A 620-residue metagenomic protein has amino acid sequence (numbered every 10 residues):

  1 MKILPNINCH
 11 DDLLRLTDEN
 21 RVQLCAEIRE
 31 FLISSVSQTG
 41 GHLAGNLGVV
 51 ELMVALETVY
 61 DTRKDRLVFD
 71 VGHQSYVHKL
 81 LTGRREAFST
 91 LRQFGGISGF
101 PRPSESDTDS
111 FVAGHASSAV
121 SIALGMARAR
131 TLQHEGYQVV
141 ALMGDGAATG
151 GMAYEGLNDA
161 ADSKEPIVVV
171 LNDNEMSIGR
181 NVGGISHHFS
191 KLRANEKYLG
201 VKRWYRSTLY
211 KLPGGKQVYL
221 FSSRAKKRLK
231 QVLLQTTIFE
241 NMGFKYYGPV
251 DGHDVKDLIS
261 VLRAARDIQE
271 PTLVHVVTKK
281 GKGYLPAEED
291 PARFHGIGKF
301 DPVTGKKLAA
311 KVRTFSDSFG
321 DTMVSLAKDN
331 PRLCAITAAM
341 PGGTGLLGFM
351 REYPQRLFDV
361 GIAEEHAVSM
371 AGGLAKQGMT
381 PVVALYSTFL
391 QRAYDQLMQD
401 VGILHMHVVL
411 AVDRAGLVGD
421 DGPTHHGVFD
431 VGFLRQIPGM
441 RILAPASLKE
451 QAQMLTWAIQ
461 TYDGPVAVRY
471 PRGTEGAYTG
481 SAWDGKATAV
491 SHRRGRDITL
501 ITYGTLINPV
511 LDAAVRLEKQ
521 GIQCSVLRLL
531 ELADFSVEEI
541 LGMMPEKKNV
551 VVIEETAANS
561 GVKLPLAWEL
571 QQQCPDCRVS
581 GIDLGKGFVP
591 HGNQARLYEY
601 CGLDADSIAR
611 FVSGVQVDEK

Functional and structural regions predicted by a protein language model:
M1-L81, E240, F244-Y246, D251-L258 (+1 more regions): N-terminal amphipathic, basic-rich helices that act as targeting or association modules
L4, E175-F319: Long, well-ordered, tryptophan-enriched scaffold segments
H42-S163, F315, R332-L333, T337-A338 (+1 more regions): Cofactor-binding active-site loop characterized by glycine-rich and histidine/acidic residues
R66, T278-Q391, Q396-M406, A487-T488 (+1 more regions): Non-catalytic terminal/interface segments that mediate subunit docking, oligomerization, and allosteric communication
A87-I97, D162-N174, K197, G402-R414: A glycine-rich helix N-cap at a beta->alpha junction
V218-P286, H407-V412, V431-S481, N549 (+1 more regions): Structural signature of the thiamine diphosphate
S260-R263, H295-G296, T314-D329, G345-R351 (+3 more regions): Glycine-/acidic-rich phosphate or pyrophosphate-binding loops and their flanking alpha/beta elements
K299-P302, K307-K311, G419-D421, M440-R441 (+1 more regions): Peripheral docking tails and interdomain loops at the edges of cofactor- or intermediate-handling domains
